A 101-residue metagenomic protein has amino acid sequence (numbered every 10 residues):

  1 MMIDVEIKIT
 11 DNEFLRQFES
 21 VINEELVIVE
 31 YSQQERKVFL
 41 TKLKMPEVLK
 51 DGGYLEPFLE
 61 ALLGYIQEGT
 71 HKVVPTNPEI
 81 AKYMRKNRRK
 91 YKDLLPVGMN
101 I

Functional and structural regions predicted by a protein language model:
M1-V48, Y65-V74, A81, G98-I101: Non-catalytic substrate-recognition and accessory regions of acyl/acetyltransferase enzymes
K50-G64: Conserved acetyl-CoA-binding loop-helix of GNAT-fold acetyltransferases
A61, P96-V97: Generic detector of low-complexity/intrinsically disordered segments and short hydrophobic N-terminal stretches
V73-L94: Short, compact, well-ordered microdomains
